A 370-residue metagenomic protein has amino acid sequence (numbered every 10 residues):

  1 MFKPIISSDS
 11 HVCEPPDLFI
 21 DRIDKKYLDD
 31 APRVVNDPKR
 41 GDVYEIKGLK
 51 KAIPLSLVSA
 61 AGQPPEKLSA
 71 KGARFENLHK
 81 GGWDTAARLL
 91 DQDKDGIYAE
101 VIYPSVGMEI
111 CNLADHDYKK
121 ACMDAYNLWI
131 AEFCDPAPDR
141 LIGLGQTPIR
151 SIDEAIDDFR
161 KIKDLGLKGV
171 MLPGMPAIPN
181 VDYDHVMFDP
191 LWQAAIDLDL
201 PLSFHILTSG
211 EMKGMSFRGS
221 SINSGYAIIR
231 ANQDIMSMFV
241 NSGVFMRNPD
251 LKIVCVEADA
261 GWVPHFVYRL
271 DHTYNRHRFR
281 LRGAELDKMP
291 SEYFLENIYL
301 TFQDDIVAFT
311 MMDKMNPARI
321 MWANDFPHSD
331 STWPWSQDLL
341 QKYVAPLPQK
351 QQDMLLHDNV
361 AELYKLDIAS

Functional and structural regions predicted by a protein language model:
F2-P4, P15-P64, S69-K71, F75-H79 (+10 more regions): Mid-to-C-terminal alpha-helical segments outside catalytic/metal-binding sites
S8, P38-R40, Y103-G107, G145-R150 (+4 more regions): Short, solvent-exposed turn/loop segments enriched in Gly/Ser/Thr/Pro and often Arg
S10-H11, D325-F326: Active-site metal-binding loops of divalent metal-dependent hydrolases
G72-K80, L90-L113, R140-Q146, K168-L172: Divalent metal-dependent hydrolysis catalytic cores, especially in the metallo-beta-lactamase
C111-A114, S216-R218: Short acidic, glycine/proline-rich loop/turn micro-motifs
D117-F133: Active-site-proximal gating segment of KS-fold condensing enzymes and close homologs
A121, C134-I142, T147, I152-M321 (+1 more regions): Catalytic pocket-lining loop regions of alpha/beta-barrel enzymes, especially the amidohydrolase/enolase/GH5 lineages
